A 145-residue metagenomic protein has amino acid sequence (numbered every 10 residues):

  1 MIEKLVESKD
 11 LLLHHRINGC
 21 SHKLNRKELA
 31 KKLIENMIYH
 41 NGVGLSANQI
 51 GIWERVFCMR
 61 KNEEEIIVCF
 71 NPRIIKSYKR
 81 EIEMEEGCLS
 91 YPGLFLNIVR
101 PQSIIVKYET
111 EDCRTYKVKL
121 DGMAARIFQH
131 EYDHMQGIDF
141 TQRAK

Functional and structural regions predicted by a protein language model:
M1-K145: Positively charged
